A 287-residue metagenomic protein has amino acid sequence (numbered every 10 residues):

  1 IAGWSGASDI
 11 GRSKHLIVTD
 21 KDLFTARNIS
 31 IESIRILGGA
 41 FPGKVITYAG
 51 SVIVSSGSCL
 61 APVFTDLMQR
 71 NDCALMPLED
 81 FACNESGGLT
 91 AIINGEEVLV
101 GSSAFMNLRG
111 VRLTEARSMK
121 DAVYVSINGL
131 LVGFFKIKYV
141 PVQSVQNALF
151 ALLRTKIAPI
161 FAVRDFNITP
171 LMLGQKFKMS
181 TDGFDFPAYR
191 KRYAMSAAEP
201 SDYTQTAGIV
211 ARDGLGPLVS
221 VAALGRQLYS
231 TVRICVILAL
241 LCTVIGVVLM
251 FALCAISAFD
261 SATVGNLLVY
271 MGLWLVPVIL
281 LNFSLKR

Functional and structural regions predicted by a protein language model:
I1-S5, N282-R287: Juxtamembrane helix-loop transition segments at the membrane interface in multi-pass membrane proteins
I1-Y48: Conserved catalytic phosphorylation-site environment of P-type ATPases
A2-G11, N71-A74, R109-T114: Short, basic/aromatic recognition patches
I10-S13, E85, R117-M119: Short, small/polar residue-rich loop motifs at catalytic or cofactor-binding pockets
I17, L89-I92, D121-S126, F161-V163: Cytosolic beta-strand hydrophobic patch enriched in CBS
G38-L89: ATP-binding catalytic core of ATPases
I93-G95, L130-G265: Conserved ATP-binding TGD loop and adjacent catalytic N/P-domain core of P-type ATPases
S261-P277: Small-residue-enriched core segments of transmembrane alpha-helices in multipass membrane transport and channel
